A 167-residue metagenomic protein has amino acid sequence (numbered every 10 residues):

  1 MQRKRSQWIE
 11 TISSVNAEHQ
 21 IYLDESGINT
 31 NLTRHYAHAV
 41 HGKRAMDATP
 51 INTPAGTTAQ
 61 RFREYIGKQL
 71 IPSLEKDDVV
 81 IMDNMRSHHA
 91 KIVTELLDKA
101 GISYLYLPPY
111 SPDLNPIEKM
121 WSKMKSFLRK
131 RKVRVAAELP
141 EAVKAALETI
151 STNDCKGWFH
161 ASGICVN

Functional and structural regions predicted by a protein language model:
M1-N167: Short functional hotspots at interaction and active-site rims
